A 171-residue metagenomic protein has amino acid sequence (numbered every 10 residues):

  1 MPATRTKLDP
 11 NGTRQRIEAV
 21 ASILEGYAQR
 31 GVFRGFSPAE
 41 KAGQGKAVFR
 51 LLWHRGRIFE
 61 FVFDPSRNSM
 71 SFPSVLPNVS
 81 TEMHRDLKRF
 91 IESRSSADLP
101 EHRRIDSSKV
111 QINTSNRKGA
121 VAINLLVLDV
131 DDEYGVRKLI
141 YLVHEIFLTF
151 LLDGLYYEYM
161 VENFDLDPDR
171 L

Functional and structural regions predicted by a protein language model:
M1-R67: Charge-rich, low-complexity N-terminal segments
A21, E25, K88, E92 (+1 more regions): Generic solvent-exposed, charged/amphipathic alpha-helical segments that serve as macromolecular interface scaffolds
L51-G56, F72-V79, L126-V130: Secondary-structure transition/turn motif
R67-S74, I146: Oligomerization/assembly interface segments of phage tail-like spikes and tubes
P73-N124: Short, internal acidic amphipathic alpha-helical interface segments that mediate docking to partner proteins
D129-Y141: A short acidic/glycine-rich loop-to-helix N-cap element
L139, V143-G154: Ser/Thr/Pro-rich, low-complexity mucin-like regions that serve as glycosylated stalks/linkers or repetitive adhesive
Y156-L171: Short, highly charged C-terminal tails/helix-capping segments
